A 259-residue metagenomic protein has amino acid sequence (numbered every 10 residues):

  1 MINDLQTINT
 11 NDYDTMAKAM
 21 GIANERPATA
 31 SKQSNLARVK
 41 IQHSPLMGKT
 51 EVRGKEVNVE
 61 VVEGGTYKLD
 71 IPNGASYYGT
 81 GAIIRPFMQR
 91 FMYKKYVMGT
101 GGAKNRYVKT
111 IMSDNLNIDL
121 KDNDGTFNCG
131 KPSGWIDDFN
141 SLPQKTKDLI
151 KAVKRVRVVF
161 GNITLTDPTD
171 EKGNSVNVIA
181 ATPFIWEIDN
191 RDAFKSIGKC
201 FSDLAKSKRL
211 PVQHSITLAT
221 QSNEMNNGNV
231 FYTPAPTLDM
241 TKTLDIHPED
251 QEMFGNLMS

Functional and structural regions predicted by a protein language model:
I2-V176, M225-T233, T237-D245: OB-fold ssDNA-binding interfaces and closely related basic DNA-contact patches used across DNA replication/repair
N9, E187-N190, F194, T243-H247: Intrinsic-disorder-associated interaction segments
T146-V153, F160-G161, P183, N190-S196 (+1 more regions): Conserved, folded interaction/cargo-binding domains in eukaryotic regulatory proteins
L165-F201: Short helix-loop boundary/capping segments
S196-S259: Long, compositionally biased interface segments
